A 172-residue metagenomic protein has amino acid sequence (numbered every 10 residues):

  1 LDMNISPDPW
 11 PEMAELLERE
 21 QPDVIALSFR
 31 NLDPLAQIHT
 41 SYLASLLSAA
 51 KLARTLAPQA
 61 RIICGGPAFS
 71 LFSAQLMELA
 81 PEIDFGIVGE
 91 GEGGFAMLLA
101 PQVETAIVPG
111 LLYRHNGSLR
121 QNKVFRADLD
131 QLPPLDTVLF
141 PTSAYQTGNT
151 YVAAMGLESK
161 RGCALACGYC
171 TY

Functional and structural regions predicted by a protein language model:
L1-Y172: Acidic, low-complexity intrinsically disordered segments
